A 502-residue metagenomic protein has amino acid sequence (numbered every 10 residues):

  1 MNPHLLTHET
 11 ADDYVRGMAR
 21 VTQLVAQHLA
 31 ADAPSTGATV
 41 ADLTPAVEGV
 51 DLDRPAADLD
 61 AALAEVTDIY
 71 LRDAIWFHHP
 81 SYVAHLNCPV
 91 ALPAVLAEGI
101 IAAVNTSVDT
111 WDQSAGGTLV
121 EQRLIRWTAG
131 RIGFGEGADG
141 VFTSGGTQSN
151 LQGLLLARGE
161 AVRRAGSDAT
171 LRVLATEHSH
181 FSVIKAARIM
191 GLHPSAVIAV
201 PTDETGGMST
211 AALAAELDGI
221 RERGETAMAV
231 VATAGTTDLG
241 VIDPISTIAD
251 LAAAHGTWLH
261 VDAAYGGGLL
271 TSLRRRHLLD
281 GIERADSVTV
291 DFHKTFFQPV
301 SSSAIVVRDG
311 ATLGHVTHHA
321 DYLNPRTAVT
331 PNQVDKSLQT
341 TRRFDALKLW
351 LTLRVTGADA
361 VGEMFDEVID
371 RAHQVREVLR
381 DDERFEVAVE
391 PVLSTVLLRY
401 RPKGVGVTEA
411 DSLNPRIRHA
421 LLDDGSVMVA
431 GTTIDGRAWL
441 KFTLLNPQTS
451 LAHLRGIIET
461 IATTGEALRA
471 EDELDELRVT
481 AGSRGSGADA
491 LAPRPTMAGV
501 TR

Functional and structural regions predicted by a protein language model:
N2-G137, L422, V427, T449 (+2 more regions): N-terminal entrance/gating region of PLP-dependent enzymes' catalytic architecture
G37, E386-P391, V429-T433: Short beta-strand
T128-Q152, I198-P201: Short loop-beta-helix segment that forms the pyridoxal 5′-phosphate
S149-A311: Conserved PLP-enzyme active-site core in the AAT-like
D280-E383: Active-site C-terminal subdomain of aminotransferase-like
L353, L397-V407, S426-G456: Conserved PLP-binding active-site segment of the aspartate aminotransferase-like
E386-L421: Conserved PLP-binding catalytic core of the aspartate aminotransferase-like
I434-R502: PLP-dependent enzyme catalytic core of the Aspartate aminotransferase-like
